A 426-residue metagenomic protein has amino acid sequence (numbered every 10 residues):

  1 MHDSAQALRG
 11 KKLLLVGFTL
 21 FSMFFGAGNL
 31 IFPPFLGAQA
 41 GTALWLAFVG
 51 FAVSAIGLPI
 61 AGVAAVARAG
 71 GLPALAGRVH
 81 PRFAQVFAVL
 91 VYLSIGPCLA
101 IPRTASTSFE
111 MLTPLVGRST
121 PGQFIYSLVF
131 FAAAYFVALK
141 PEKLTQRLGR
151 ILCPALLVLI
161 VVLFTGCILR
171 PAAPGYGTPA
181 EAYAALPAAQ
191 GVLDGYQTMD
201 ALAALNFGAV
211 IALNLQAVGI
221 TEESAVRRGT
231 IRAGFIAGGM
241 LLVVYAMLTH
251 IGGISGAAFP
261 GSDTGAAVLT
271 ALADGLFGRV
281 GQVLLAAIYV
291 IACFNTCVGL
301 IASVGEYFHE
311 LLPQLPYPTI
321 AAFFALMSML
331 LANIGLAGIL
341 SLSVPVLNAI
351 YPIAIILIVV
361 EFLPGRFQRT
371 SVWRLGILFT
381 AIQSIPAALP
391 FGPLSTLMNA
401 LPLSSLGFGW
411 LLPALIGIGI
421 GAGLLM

Functional and structural regions predicted by a protein language model:
R9-L20, W45, P81-I95, F124-V129 (+3 more regions): Select transmembrane alpha-helical segments in multipass membrane proteins
L15-F25, G166-A173, E181-L248, L284-C293 (+2 more regions): Hydrophobic, membrane-embedded alpha-helices of multi-pass small-molecule transporters
F35, R82-G117, C293-E310, G335: Hydrophobic transmembrane alpha-helices that form the core helical bundles of multi-pass secondary transporters
G57, A61, A155-C167, I231-G256 (+2 more regions): Selective recognition of specific alpha-helical transmembrane segments in multi-pass small-molecule
A67-A74, F131-L152, A217-I220, M329-L342 (+1 more regions): Membrane-water interface regions at transmembrane-helix termini and the short interhelical loops of multi-pass membrane
P73-H80, V244-F294, E310, P345: TM-loop-TM module centered on a large, flexible mid-protein loop between adjacent transmembrane helices in multi-pass
P97, I101, L157-A184, A201-L202 (+3 more regions): Hydrophobic alpha-helical segments and their helix-loop junctions in multi-pass secondary transporters
L139-C167, S343-I355, R374-I382: Membrane-interface loop-to-helix entry segments
